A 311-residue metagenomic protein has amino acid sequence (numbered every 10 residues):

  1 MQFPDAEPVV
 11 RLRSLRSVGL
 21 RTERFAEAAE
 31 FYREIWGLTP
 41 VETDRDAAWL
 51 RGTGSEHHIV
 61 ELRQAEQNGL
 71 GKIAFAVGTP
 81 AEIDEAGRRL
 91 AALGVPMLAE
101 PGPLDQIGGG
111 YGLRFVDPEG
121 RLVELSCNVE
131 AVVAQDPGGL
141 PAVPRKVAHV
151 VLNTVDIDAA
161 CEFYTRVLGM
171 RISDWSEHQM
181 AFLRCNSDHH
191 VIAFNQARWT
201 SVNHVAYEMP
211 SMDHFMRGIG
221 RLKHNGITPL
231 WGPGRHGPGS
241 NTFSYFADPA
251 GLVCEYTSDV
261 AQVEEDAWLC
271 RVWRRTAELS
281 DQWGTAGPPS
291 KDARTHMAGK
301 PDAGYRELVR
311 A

Functional and structural regions predicted by a protein language model:
M1-A26, L70-F75, N128-D158, T200-Y207 (+3 more regions): N-terminal beta-strand motif that seeds the catalytic metal site of vicinal oxygen chelate
M1-R88, A92-L98, M297-R310: The feature marks the first
V10-H57, Y111, L152-H190, N195: Core segments of cupin and vicinal oxygen chelate
R21-A26, F75-E119, V155-D158, Y207-C254 (+1 more regions): Vicinal oxygen chelate
E34-I35, A92, L122, R166-V167 (+1 more regions): Residues at alpha-helix termini
L38-G71, R121-V129, S173-N203, E208-M212 (+1 more regions): Conserved short beta-strand elements that form part of the metal-binding/catalytic scaffold of enzyme active sites
A47-V60, Q64-V150, Q179-A181, S187-D188: Active-site-adjacent scaffolding segments
A131, M170, H224: Conserved helix-loop functional segments at active or binding sites
